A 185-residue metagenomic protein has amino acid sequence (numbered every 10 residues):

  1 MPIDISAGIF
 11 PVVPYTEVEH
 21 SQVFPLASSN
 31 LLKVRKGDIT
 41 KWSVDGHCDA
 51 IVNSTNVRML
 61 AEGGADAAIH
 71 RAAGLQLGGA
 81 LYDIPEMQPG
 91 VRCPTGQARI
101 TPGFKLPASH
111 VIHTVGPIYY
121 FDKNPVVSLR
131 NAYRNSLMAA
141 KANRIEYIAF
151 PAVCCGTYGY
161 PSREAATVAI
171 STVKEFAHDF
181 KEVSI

Functional and structural regions predicted by a protein language model:
M1-I185: Macrodomain-like recognition of ADP-ribose-binding/processing modules
